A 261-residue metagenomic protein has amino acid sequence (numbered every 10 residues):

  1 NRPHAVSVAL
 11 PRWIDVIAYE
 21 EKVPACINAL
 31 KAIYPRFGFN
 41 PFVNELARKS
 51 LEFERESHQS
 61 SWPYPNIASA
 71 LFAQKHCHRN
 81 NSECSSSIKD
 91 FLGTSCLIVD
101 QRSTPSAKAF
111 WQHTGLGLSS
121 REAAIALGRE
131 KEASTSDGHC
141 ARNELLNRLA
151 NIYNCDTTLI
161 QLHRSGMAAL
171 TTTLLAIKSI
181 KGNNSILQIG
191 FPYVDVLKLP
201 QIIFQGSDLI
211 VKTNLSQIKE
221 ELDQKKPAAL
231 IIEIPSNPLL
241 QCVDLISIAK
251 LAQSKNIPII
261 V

Functional and structural regions predicted by a protein language model:
N1-A168, A176, I189-I203, L215-Q217: Conserved N-terminal alpha-helix of the aminotransferase class I/II PLP-enzyme fold
W13, L159-V261: Conserved PLP-enzyme active-site core in the AAT-like
